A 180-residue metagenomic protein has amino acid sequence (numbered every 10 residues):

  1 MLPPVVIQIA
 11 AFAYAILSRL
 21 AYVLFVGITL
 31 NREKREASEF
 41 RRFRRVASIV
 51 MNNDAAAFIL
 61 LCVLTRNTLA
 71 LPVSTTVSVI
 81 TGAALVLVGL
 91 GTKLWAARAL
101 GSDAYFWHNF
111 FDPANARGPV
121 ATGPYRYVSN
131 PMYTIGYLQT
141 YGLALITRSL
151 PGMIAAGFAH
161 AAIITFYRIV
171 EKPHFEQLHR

Functional and structural regions predicted by a protein language model:
M1-T122, T134-R180: Membrane-anchoring alpha-helices and their flanking helix-loop junctions
P124-Y127: Short amphipathic alpha-helical boundary/capping segments
